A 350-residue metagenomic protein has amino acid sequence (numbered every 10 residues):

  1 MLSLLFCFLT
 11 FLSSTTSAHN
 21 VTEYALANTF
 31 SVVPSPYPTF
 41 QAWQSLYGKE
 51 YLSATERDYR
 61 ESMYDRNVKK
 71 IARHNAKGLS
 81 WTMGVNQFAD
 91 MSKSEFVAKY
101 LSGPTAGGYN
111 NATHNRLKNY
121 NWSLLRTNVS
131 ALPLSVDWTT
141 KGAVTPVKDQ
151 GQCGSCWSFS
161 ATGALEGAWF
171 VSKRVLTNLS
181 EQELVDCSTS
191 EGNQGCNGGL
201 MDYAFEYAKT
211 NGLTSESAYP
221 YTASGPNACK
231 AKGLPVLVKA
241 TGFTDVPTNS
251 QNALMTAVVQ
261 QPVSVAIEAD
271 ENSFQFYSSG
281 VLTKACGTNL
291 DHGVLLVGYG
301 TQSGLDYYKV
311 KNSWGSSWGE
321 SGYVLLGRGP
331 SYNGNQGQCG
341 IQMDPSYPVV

Functional and structural regions predicted by a protein language model:
L2-V350: Catalytic-core signature of thiol
